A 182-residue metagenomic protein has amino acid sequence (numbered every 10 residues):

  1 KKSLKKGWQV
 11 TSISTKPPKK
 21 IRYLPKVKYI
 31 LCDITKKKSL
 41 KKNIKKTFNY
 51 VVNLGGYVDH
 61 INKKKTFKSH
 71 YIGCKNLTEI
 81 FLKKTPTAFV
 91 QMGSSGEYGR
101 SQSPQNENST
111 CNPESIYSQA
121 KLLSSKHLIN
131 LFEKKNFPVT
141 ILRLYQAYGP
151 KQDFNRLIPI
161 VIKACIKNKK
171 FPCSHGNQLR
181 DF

Functional and structural regions predicted by a protein language model:
K1-K6: N-terminal Rossmann NAD(P)H-binding glycine-rich loop of SDR-like oxidoreductase domains
W8-P17: Conserved glycine-rich Rossmann-like NAD(P)H-binding loop of the short-chain dehydrogenase/reductase
L24-K36: Rossmann-fold cofactor-recognition segment
I34-S69: NAD(P)H-binding glycine-rich loop region in Rossmannoid oxidoreductase-like domains and their noncatalytic homologs
T35, E97, A147-G149: Conserved sequence/active-site signature of Rossmann-fold short-chain dehydrogenase/reductase
N53, K75-I116: Conserved Rossmann-fold NAD(P)-dependent oxidoreductase catalytic core, especially the SDR/UDP-sugar
H70, Y117, K121: Active-site YXXXK catalytic motif of short-chain dehydrogenase/reductase
K126-D181: NAD(P)-dependent short-chain dehydrogenase/reductase
